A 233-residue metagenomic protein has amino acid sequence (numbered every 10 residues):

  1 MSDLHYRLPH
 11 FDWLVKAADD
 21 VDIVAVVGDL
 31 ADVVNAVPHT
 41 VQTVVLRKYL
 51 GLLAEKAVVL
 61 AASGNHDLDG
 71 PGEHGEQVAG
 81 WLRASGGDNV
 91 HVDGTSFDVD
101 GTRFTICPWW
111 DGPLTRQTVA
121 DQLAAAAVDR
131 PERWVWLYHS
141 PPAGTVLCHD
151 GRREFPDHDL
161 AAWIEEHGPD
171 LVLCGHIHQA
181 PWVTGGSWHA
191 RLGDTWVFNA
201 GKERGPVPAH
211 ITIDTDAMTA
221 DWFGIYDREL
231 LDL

Functional and structural regions predicted by a protein language model:
M1-D3, V24-D29, V58-N65, H91-D93 (+3 more regions): Active-site neighborhood of phospho(di)ester-bond hydrolases with catalytic His/Asp-centered motifs
M1-H5, G101-W110, V135-H139, W196-K202 (+1 more regions): Active-site-proximal beta-strand elements of phosphoester/diester hydrolases
H5-H10, A31-N35, A62-E73, S96-D98 (+4 more regions): Active-site environment of divalent metal-dependent phosphoester hydrolases
Y6-D98: Core catalytic region of metal-dependent phosphoesterases/phosphodiesterases, especially metallo-beta-lactamase-like
A18-D19, L50-K56, V128-R130, I164-H167 (+1 more regions): Short, conserved loop/helix-junction motifs that constitute active-site signature segments in enzyme catalytic cores
V26, A31-L52, L147-G185: Cap/insert and terminal regions of metallo-dependent hydrolase folds
D32, D67-A162: Conserved catalytic scaffold of divalent metal-dependent phosphoesterases
S96-D100, E166, A180-L233: Binuclear metal-dependent phosphoesterase catalytic core
